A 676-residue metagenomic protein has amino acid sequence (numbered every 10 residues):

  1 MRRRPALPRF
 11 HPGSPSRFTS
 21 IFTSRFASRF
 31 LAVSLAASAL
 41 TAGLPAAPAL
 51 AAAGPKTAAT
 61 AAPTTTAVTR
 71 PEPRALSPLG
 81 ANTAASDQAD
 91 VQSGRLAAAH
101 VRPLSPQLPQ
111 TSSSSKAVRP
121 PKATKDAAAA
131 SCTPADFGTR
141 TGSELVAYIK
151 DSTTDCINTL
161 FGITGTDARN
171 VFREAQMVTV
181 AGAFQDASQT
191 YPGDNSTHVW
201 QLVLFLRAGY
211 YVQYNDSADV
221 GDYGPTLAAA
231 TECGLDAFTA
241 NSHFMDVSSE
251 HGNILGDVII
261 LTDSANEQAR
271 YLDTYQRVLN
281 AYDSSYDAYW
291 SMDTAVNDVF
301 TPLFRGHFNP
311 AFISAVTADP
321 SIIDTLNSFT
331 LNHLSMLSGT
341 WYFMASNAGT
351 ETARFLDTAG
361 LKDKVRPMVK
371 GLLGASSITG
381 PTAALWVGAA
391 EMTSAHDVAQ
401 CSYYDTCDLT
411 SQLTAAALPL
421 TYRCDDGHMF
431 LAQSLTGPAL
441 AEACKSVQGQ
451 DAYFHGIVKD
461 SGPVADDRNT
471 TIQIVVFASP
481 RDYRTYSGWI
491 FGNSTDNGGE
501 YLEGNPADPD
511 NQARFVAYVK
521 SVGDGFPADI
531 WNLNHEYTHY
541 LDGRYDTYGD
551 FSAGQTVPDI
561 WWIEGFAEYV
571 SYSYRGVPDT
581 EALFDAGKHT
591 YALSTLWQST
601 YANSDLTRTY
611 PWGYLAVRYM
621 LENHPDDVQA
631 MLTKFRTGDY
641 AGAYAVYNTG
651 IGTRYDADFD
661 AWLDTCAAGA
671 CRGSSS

Functional and structural regions predicted by a protein language model:
M1-A61: Secretory targeting and sorting signals
A46-M177, T190-T197, S328-Q473, F477-A513 (+5 more regions): Non-catalytic architectural context of zinc metalloproteases
P103, P109, S113-S328: Noncatalytic N-terminal accessory/assembly modules of large enzymes
V220, N266, A311-T317, G360-D363 (+2 more regions): Structural helix-adjacent loops and short alpha-helical linkers that scaffold large soluble proteins
F304, A452-K459, T538-D546, S571-G576 (+2 more regions): Sec-exported extracytoplasmic/periplasmic mature domains
S321, E442-K445, G449, A528 (+8 more regions): Extracytoplasmic/secreted proteins, especially bacterial periplasmic and envelope-associated proteins
E503-G504, V557-D627: Metalloprotease/metallohydrolase-associated module, dominated by Zn2+-dependent proteases
N505-L583: Zinc-dependent metallopeptidase catalytic helix centered on the HExxH motif and its immediate flanking segment
